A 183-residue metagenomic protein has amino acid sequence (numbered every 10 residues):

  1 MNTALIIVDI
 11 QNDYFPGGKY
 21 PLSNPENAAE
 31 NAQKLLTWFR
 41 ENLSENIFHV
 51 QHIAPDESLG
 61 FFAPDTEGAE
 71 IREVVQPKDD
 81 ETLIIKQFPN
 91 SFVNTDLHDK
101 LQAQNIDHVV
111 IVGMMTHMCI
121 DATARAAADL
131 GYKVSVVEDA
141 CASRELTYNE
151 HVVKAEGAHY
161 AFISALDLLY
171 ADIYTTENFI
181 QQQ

Functional and structural regions predicted by a protein language model:
N2-A4, N31-N42, G60-Q183: Active-site-adjacent betaalpha module
L5-Q11: N-terminal nucleotide-binding beta1-loop-alpha1 segment
I7, E45-H52, V137: Short beta-strand segments at enzyme active-site cores
N12-P25, I85, P89: Short N-terminal secondary-structure initiator segments
Y14-G18, D56-L59, R144-T147: A short acidic, helix-capping loop that chelates divalent metal ions and anchors anionic groups
K19-F39, L43-F48: A short alpha/beta connector and helix-capping loop motif
Q51-A54, F88: Short glycine-rich, polar/acidic loop-and-turn segments at beta strand-coil junctions
A54-P55, T116: Residue-level marker for beta-strand->alpha-helix junctions and adjacent short loops that shape enzyme
